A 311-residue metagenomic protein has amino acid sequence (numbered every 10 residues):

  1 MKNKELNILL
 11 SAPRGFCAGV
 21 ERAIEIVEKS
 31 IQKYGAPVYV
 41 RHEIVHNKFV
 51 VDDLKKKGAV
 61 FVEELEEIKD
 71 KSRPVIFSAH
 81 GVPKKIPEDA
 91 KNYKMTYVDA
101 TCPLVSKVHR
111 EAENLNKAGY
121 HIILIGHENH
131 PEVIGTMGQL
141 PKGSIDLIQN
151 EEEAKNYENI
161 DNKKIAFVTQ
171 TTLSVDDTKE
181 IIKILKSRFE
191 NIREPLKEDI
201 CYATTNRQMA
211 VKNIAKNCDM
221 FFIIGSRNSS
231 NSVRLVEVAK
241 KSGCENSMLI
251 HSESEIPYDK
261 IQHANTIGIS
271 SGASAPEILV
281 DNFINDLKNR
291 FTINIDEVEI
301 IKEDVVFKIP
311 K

Functional and structural regions predicted by a protein language model:
M1-I267, S271, E277-K311: The feature marks the mature, well-folded catalytic cores of soluble enzymes
